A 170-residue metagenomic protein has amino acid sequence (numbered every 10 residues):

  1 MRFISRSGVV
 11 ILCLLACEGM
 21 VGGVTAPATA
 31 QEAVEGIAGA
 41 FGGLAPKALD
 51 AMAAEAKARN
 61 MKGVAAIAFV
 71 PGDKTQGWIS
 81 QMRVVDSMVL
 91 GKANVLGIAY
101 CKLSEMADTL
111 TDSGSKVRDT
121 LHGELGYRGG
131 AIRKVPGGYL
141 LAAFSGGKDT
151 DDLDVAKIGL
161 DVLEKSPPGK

Functional and structural regions predicted by a protein language model:
M1-I11: Bacterial N-terminal signal peptides that target proteins for export
L14: Structured alpha-helical
C17-T25: C-terminal segment of classical bacterial N-terminal signal peptides
T25-G169: Flexible, solvent-exposed loop/hinge segments and secondary-structure transition points
